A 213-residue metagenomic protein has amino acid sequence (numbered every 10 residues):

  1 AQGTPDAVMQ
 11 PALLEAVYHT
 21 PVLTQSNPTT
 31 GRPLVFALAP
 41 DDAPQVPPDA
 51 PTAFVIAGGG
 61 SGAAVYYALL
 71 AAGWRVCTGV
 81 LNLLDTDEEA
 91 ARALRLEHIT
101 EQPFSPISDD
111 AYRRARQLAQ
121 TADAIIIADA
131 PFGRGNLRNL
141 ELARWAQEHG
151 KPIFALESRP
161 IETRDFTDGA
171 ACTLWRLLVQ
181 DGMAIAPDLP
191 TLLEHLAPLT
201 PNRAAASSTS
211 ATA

Functional and structural regions predicted by a protein language model:
A1-T4, V8: ABC ATPase "signature
P5, A63-Y66, N136-L140: Conserved strand-to-helix beginnings and helix N-cap segments that scaffold or border functional pockets
P11: Generic structural marker for isolated residues within well-ordered, non-membrane alpha-helices of soluble domains
E15-R113, A124-A128, F154-S158, E162-D168 (+1 more regions): ABC ATPase nucleotide-binding domains
A119-Q120: A short, aliphatic-rich alpha-helical micro-motif
G135-I153: A short, gly/pro- and small-residue-rich
